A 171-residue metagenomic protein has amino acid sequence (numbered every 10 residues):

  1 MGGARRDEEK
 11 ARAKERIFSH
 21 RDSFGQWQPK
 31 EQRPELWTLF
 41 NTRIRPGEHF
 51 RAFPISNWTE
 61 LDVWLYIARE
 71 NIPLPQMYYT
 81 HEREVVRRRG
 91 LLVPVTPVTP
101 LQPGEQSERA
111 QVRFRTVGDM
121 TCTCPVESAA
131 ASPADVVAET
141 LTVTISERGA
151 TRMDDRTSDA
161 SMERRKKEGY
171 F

Functional and structural regions predicted by a protein language model:
M1-F171: Nucleotide-activated chemistry modules centered on ATP-dependent adenylation/adenylyltransferase
